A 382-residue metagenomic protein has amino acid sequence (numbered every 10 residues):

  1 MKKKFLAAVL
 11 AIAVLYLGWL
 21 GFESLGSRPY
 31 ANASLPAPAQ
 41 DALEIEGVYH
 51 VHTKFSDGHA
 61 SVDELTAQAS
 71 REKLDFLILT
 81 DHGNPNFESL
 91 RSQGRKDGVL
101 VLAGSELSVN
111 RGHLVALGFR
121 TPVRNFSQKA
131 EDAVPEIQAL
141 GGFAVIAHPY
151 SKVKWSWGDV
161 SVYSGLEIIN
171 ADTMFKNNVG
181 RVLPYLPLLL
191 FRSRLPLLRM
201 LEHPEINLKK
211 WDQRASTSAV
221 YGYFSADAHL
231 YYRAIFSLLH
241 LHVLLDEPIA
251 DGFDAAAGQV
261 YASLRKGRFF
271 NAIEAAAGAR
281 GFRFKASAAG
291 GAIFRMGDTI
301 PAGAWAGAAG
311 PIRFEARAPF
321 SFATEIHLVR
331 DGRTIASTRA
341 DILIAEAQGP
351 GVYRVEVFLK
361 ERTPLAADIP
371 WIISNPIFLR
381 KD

Functional and structural regions predicted by a protein language model:
K2-P38, E44, T217-G222, A226-D382: C-terminal functional module detector
Y30-R192, E202-K209, Q213-T217, S225 (+1 more regions): A metal-dependent hydrolase metal-coordination microenvironment
R194-L198: Surface-exposed cleft-lining segments at the edges of enzyme active sites
